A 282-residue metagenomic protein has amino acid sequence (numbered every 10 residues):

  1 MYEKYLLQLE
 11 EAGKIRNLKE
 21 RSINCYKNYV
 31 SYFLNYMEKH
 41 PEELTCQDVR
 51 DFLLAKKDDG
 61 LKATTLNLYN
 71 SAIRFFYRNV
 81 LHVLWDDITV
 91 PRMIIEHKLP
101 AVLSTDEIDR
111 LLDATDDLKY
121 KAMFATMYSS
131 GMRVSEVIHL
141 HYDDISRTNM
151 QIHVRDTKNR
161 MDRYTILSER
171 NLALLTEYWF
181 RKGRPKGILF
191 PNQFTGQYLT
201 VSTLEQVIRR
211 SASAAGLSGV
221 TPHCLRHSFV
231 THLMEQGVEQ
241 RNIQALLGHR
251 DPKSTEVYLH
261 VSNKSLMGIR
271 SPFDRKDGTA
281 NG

Functional and structural regions predicted by a protein language model:
M1-G282: Conserved catalytic core of the tyrosine transesterase superfamily
